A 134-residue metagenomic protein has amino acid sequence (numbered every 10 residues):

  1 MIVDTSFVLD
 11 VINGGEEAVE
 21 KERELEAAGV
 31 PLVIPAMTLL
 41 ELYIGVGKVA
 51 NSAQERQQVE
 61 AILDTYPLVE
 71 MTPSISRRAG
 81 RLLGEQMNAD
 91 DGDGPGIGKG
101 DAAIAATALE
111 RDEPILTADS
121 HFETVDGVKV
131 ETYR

Functional and structural regions predicted by a protein language model:
M1-I34, G47-A61: Short, well-structured N-terminal submotif of metal-dependent ribonuclease cores
V3-D4, I34-P35, I97-G98, D119 (+1 more regions): Histidine- and aromatic-rich ligand-binding microenvironments
F7-V8, T38, I75, I104 (+1 more regions): Alpha-helix capping/helix-boundary segments
A18, L39, R56-V59, S76-G80 (+1 more regions): A general structural signal for well-ordered alpha-helical segments in protein cores
A28, D64, V125-D126: Short, structured coil segments at secondary-structure junctions
L68-P114: Active-site neighborhoods of divalent-metal-dependent phosphate/nucleic-acid chemistry enzymes
A105, L109-R134: Acidic, PIN/NYN-like endoribonuclease modules and their adjacent C-terminal/linker elements
